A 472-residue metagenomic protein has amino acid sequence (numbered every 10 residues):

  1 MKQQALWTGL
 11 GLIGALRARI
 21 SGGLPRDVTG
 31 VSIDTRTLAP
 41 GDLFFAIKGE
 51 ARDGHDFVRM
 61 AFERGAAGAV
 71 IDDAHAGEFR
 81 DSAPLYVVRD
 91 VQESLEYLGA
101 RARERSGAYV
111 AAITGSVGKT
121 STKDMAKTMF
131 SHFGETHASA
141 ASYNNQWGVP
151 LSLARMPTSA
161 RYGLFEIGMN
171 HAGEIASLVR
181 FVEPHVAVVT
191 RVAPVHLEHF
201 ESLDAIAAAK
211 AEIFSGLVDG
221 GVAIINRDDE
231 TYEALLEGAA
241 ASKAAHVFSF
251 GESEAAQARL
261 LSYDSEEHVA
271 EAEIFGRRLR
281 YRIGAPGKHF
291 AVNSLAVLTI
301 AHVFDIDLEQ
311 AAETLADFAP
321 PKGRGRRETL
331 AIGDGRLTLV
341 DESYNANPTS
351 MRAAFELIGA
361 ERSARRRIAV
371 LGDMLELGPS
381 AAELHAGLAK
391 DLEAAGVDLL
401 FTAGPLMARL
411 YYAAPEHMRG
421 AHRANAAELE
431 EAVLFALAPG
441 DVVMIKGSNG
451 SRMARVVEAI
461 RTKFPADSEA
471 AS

Functional and structural regions predicted by a protein language model:
K2-T114, S121-H132, W147, A154 (+4 more regions): Short, basic phosphate-binding NTP loop
L10, S94-R227, T231-A245, F435 (+1 more regions): Phosphate-binding loop of NTP-binding sites
L12, D42, A61, L98 (+14 more regions): Residue-level signal for inorganic ion chemistry
G49-R52, P321, S343-H422, S468-S472: Active-site beta-alpha connecting loops in nucleotide-dependent enzymes
V58, F62-E63, V179-R180, E393: Non-catalytic positions within long, well-ordered alpha-helices that form the structural scaffold/packing of enzyme
D72-D81, V188-T338, A364-R365, K390-L399 (+3 more regions): Acidic, Mg2+-coordinating active-site environments of NTP-dependent enzymes
I113, K119, K322-E328, V442 (+2 more regions): ATP-dependent carboxylate/acyl-activation modules
